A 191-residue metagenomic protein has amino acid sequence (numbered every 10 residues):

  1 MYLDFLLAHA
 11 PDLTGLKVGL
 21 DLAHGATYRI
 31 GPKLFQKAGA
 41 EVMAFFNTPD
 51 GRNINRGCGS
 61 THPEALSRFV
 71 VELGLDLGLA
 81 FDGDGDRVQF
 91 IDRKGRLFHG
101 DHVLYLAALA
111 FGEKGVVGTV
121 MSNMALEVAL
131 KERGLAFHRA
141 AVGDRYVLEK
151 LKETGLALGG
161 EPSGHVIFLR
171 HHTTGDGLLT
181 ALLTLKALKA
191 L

Functional and structural regions predicted by a protein language model:
M1-L73: Gly/Ser/Thr-enriched, mixed-charge loops and adjacent short helices that form phosphate/oxyanion-binding elements
D4-L7, P32, Q36, F46 (+6 more regions): Predominant activation on well-ordered alpha-helical scaffold segments within soluble catalytic domains
L13-T14, P63-F137: Replace "Mg2+/Mn2+-dependent" with "divalent metal-dependent
L20-A23, F81-G83, G160: Active-site flanking residues adjacent to catalytic metal/cofactor-binding acidic residues
R29-K33, N55-C58, V88-R93, L126-E132 (+2 more regions): Short acidic, glycine/serine/threonine-rich loops at helix termini
T48, V88-I91, P162-V166: Glycine/charged-rich beta-loop-alpha catalytic/anionic-binding loops adjacent to active sites
R52-G57, A107-A110, V147-K152: Short, charged, surface-exposed secondary-structure boundary motifs
L77, E113-L191: Phosphate-binding and adjacent anionic-ligand microenvironments
